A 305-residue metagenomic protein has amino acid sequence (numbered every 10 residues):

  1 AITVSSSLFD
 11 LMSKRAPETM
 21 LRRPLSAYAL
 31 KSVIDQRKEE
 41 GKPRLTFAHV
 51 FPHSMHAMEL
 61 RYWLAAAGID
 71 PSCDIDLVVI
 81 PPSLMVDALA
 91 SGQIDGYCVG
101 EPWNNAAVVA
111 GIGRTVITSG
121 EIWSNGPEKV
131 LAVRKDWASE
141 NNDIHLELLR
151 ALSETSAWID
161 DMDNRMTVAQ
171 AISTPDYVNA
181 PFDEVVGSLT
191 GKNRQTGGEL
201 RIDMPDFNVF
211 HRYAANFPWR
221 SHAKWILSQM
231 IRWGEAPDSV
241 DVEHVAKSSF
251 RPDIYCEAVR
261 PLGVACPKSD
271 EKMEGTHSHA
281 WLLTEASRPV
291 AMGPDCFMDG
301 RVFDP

Functional and structural regions predicted by a protein language model:
A1-C73, V78, D95-V108, I112-N125 (+1 more regions): Short, glycine-/small- and polar/acidic-enriched structural segments that line small-molecule recognition paths
I2-L11, P127-D143, W158: A bilobed periplasmic-binding-protein/Venus flytrap-type ligand-binding module shared by bacterial periplasmic
L60, A88-A90, M230: Hydrophobic residues within well-ordered alpha-helices
D70-I75, S139-H145: Inter-helical turn/loop segments and adjacent helix faces that build the functional surface of alpha-helical bundle
L84-M85, W103: Short acidic active-site motifs
N141-P252: Secondary-structure end/capping motifs
K224-P305: Conserved C-terminal helix/tail region of periplasmic/extracytoplasmic solute-binding proteins
